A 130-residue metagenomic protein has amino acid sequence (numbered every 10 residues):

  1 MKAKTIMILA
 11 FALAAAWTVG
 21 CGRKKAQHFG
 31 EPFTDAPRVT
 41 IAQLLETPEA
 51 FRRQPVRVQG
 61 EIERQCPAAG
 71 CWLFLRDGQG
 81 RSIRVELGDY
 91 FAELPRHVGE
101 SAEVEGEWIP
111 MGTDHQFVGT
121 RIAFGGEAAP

Functional and structural regions predicted by a protein language model:
M1-V19: Sec-dependent bacterial lipoprotein signal peptides
C21-P130: OB-fold and OB-like single-stranded nucleic-acid-recognition modules and their adjacent interaction interfaces
